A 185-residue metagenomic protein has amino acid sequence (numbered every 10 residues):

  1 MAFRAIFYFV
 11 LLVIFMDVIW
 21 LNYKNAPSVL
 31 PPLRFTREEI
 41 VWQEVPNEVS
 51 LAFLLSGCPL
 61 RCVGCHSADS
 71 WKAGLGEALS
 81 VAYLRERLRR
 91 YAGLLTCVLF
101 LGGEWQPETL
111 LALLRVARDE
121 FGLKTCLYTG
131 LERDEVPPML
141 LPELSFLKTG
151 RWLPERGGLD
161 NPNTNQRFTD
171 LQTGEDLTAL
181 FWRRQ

Functional and structural regions predicted by a protein language model:
A2, I6-F15: Hydrophobic alpha-helical signal peptides and transmembrane signal-/tail-anchor segments that drive secretory-pathway
V13-L54, S67-K72: N-terminal [4Fe-4S]-dependent radical SAM core
L54-R61: Short pre-active-site segment immediately N-terminal to redox-active cysteine/selenocysteine motifs in thiol-based
C62-H66: The canonical Cys-X-X-Cys-His
S70, G103, R151-W152: Flexible loop residues that form catalytic and substrate-binding hotspots at small-molecule/glycan-binding clefts
K72-R85, W105-L141, F146: Canonical radical SAM enzyme core domain
L94-A117, P162-T164: Conserved glycine-rich "GG(E/T)P / GGGxP" loop and the immediately following alpha-helix in the radical SAM core
L141-Q185: Classical nucleotidyltransferase
